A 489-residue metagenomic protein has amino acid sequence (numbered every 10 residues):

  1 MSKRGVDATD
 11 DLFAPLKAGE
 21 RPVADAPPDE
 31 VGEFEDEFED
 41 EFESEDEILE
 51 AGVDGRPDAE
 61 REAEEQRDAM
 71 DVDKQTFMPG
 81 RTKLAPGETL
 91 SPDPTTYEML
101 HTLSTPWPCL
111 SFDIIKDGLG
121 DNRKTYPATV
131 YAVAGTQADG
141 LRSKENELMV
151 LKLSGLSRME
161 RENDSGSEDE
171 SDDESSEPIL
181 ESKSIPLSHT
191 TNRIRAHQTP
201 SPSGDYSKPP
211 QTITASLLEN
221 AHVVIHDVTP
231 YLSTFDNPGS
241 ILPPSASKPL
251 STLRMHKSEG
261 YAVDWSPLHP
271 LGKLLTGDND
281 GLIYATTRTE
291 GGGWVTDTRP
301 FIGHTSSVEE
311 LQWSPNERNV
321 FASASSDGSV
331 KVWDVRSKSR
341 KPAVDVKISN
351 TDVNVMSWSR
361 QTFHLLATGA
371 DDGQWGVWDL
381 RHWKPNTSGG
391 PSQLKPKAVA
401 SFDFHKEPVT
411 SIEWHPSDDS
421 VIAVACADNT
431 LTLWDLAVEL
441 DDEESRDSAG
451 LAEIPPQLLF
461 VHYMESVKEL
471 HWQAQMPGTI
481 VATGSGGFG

Functional and structural regions predicted by a protein language model:
S2-G5, L16-S184, A221-T252, T287-G293 (+1 more regions): Beta-propeller domains
L100-S111, K397-S411, S445-Q473: Conserved blade-ending motifs and adjacent loop-strand segments that build the rim/top face of beta-propeller domains
C109-K116, H189-G204, K257-P267, G303-W313 (+4 more regions): Canonical WD40 repeat/beta-propeller blade segments in eukaryotic WD-repeat proteins
A128, C426-G489: C-terminal closing repeat unit and adjoining cap/tail of repeat-based domains
V133-A134, D205-K208, I213-L218, L274-D278 (+4 more regions): Conserved beta-strand element within WD40/beta-propeller blades
S157, E174, N220-L250, K257 (+4 more regions): Per-blade loop-tip surfaces of WD-repeat and WD-like beta-propellers in eukaryotic adaptors/scaffolds
H189-P230: Hydrophobic alpha-helical hairpins/lids featuring a short glycine-rich hinge
E407-A427: C-terminal structural cap/anchor segments
